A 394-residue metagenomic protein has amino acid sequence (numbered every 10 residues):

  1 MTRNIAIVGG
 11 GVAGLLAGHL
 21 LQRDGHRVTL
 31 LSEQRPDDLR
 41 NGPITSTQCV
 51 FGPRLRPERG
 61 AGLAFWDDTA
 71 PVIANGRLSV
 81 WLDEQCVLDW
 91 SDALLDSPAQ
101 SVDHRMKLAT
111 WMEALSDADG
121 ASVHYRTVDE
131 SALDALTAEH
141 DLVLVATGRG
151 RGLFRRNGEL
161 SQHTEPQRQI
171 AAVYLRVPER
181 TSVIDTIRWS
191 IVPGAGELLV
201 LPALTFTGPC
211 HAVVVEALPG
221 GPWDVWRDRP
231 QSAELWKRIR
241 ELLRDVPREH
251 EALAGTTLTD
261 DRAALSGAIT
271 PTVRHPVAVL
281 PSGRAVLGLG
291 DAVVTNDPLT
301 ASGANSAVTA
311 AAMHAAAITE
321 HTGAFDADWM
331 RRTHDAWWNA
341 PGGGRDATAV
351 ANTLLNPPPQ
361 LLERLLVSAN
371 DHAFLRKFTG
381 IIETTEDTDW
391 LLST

Functional and structural regions predicted by a protein language model:
M1-A13: Beta1/beta-strand and adjacent pyrophosphate-binding region of the FAD-binding site in flavoprotein oxidoreductases
V8-G10, H19-P43: Glycine-rich FAD pyrophosphate-binding loop
Q34-L82: N-terminal FAD cofactor-binding segment of flavoenzymes
G60, D67-R155: Conserved N-terminal helical subregion
R155-S190: Central beta-strand plus flanking loop segment that forms part of the substrate or channel wall within the catalytic
P193-A264: Conserved FAD/dinucleotide-binding core of flavoprotein oxidoreductases
G267-A347: Conserved mid-domain beta->alpha element of the FAD-binding
T300, A316-T394: C-terminal helical "tail/cap" subdomain of flavin- and related membrane-associated enzymes
